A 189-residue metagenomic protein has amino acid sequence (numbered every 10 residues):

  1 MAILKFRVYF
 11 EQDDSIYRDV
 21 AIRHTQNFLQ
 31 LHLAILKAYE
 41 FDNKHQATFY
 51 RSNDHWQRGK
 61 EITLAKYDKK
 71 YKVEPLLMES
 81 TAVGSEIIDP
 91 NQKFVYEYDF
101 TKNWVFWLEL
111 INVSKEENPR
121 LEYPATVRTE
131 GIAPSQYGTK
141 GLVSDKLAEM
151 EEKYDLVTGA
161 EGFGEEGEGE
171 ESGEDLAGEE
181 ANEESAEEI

Functional and structural regions predicted by a protein language model:
M1-I189: Short linear regulatory motifs enriched in tryptophan with gly/pro/ser
